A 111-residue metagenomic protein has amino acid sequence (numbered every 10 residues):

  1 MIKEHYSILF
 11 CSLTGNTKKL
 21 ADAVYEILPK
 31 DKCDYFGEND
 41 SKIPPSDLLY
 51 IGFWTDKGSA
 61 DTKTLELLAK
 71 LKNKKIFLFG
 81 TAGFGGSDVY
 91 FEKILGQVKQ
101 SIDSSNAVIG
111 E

Functional and structural regions predicted by a protein language model:
M1-S7, E26-C33, P45-E111: FMN-binding flavodoxin-like domain, especially the glycine-rich phosphate-binding loop
F10-T14: Aromatic-flanked redox-active Cys/Sec active sites in thiol-based oxidoreductases, especially the WC-centered
G15-L20: Short N-terminal binding/cap micro-motifs at the start of the first secondary-structure element
A21-Y25: A generic structural signal for short, well-ordered alpha-helical segments in conserved domains
Y35-G37: Short loop/edge segments at beta-strand edges and connector loops that shape dinucleotide/nucleotide cofactor-binding
N39-P45: Short amphipathic alpha-helix with an adjacent loop that forms part of the alpha/beta core around
